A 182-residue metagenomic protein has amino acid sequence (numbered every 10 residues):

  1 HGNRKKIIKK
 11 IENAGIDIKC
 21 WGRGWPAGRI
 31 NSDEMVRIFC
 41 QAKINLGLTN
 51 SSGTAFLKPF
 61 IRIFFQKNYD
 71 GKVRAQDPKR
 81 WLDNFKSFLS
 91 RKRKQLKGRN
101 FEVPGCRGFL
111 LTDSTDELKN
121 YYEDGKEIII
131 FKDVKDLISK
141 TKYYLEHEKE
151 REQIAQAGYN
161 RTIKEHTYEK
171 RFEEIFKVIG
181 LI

Functional and structural regions predicted by a protein language model:
H1-D124: Nucleotide-sugar donor-binding catalytic core of glycosyltransferases
Y122, T141, A155: Short, flexible helix/strand-to-coil boundary loops that buttress conserved ligand/catalytic motifs in alpha/beta
G125-F131: A short acidic/histidine/glycine-rich donor-binding loop in glycosyltransferase catalytic cores
V134-E150: C-terminal "capping" alpha-helix adjacent to the active site of nucleotide-linked donor transferases in cell-envelope
T141, I175, I179: Hydrophobic "lid"/C-terminal helical patch of Rossmann-like NAD(P)-dependent dehydrogenase/epimerase domains
E146-F176: A charged, aromatic-enriched C-terminal amphipathic alpha-helix characteristic of glycosyltransferases across folds
